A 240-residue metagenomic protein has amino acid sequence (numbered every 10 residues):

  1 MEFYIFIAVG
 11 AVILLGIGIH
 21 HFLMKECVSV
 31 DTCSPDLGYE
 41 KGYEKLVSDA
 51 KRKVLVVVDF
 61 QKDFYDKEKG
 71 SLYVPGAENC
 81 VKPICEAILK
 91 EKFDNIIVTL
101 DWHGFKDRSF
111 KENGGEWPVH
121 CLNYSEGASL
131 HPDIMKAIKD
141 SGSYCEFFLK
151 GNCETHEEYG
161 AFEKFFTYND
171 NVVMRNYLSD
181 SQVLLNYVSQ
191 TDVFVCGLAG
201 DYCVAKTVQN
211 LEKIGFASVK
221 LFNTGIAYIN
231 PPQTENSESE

Functional and structural regions predicted by a protein language model:
M1-E2, G42: Conserved catalytic core of sirtuin-type NAD+-dependent deacylases
E2-M24: Terminal signal-anchor or tail-anchor transmembrane helices that tether membrane-associated enzymes to cellular
G18-G151, E212-K220, I229-T234: Active-site acidic carboxylates
K106-D107, E154-Y159, Y202-A205, Y228-P231: Short, well-ordered, mixed-charge alpha-helical segments that flank or form enzyme active sites
Y124-L198: Internal catalytic-core helix/loop-beta-alpha segment that presents or stabilizes conserved functional determinants
T191-K206, K220-I226: Glycine-rich anion-binding loop/nest that anchors nucleotide
V204-I214: Short Gly/Thr/Asp-enriched flexible loops that form oxyanion-binding sites at enzyme active sites
I226-Y228, N236-S239: Substrate-gating cap/lid alpha-helix
